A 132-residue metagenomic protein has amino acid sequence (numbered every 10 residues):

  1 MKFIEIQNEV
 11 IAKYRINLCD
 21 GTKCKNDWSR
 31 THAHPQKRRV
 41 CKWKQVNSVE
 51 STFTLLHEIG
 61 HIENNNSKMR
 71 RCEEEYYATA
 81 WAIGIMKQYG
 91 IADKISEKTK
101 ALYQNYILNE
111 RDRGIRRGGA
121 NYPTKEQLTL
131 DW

Functional and structural regions predicted by a protein language model:
M1-T22, A80, Q127-W132: A metal-dependent hydrolase signature that marks the N-terminal structural subdomain at the beginning of catalytic folds
I6-V10, E58, I85, L102: Charge-rich, solvent-exposed alpha-helical interaction surfaces
Q7-V49, I62: Active-site scaffold of zinc-dependent metalloenzymes
C19-K25, E75, W81, Q104-L108: Hydrophobic or amphipathic, alpha-helical segments that drive membrane association/targeting
V46-N47, Q88-W132: Long, well-structured alpha-helical subdomains associated with metal-dependent extracellular/ecto-lumenal hydrolases
V49-E50, E73: Residue signature of alpha-solenoid helical repeat architecture, marking inter-repeat boundaries and helix-start
T52-N66: Active-site recognition of the HExxH zinc-binding catalytic motif
N65-Y89: Post-HEXXH active-site segment of zinc metalloproteases
